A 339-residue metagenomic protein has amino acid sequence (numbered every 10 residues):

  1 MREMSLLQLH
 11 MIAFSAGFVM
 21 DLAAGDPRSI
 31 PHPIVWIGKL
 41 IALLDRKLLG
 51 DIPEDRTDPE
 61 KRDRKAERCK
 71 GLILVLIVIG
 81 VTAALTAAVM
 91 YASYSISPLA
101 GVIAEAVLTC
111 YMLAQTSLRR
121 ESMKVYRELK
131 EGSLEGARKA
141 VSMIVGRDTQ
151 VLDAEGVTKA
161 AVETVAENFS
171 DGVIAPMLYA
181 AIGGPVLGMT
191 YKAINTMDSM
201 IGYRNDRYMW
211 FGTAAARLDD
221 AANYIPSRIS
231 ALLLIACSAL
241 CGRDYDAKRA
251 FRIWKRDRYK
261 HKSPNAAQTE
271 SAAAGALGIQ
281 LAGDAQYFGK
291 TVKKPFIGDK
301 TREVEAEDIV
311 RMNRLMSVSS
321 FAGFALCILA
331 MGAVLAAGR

Functional and structural regions predicted by a protein language model:
M1-T190, I194, G202-R339: Hydrophobic alpha-helical transmembrane segments
